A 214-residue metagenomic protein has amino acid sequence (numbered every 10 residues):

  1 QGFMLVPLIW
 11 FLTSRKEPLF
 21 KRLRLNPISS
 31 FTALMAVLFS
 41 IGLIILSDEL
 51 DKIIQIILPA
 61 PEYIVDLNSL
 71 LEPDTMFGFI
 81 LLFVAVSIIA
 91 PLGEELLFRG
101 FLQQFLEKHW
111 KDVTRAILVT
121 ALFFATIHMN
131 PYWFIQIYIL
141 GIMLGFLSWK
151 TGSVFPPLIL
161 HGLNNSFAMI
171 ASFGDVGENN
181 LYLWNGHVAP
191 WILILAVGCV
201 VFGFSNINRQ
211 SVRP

Functional and structural regions predicted by a protein language model:
Q1-A36, I53-L58, V201-P214: Membrane-helix interface linkers and caps
F20-A90, Y182: Juxtamembrane helix-loop-helix connectors linking adjacent transmembrane helices in multi-pass membrane enzymes
A33-L38, I80, V84, T114-V119 (+2 more regions): Hydrophobic alpha-helical transmembrane segments
L38, I89, V119-F123, I139 (+2 more regions): Hydrophobic residues within alpha-helical transmembrane segments of multi-pass solute transporters/permease subunits
I41-I45, A121-M129, G162-G174: Aromatic-anchored segments of alpha-helical transmembrane domains
G93-V119, F146-S153: Membrane-interface helix/loop boundary segments of multi-pass membrane proteins
T126-Y132, N180-L183: Membrane-interface helix caps and helix-loop-helix hairpins in membrane proteins
G162-P214: C-terminal membrane module of polytopic membrane proteins
